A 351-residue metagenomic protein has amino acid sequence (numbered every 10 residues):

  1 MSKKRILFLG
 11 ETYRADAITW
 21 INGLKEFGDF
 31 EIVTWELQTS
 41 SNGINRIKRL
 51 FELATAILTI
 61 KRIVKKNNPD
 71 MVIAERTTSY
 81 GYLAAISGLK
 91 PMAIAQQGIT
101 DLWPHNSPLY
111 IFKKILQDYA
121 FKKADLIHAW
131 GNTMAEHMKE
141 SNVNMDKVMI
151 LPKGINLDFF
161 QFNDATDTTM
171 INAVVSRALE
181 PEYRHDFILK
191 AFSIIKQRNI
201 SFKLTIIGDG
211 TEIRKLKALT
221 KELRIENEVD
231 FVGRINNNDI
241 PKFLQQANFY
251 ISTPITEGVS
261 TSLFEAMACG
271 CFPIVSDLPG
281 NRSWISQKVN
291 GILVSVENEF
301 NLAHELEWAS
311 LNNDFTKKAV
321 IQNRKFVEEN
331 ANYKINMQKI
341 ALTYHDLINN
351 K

Functional and structural regions predicted by a protein language model:
L7, H128, T166-F192, T205: Conserved donor-binding/catalytic core segment of Leloir-type glycosyltransferases
L58-R62, Y110-I127: Membrane-proximal helix-turn-helix segments that form the acceptor-binding/catalytic region of lipid-linked
T133, G154: Carbohydrate-associated surface elements
H185, L189-F231, N238: A conserved nucleotide-sugar
I255: Aromatic "clamp/platform" in nucleotide-sugar-dependent glycosyltransferases that forms part of the donor/acceptor
F272-V275: Short hydrophobic beta-strand element within catalytic cores of glycosyltransferases and related nucleotide-activated
Q287-K288, I292-E299, W308-D314: Conserved acidic donor-binding segment of nucleotide-sugar-dependent glycosyltransferases
W308, F315-N330, N336-L342: A short, well-ordered alpha-helix in the C-terminal region of glycosyltransferases
